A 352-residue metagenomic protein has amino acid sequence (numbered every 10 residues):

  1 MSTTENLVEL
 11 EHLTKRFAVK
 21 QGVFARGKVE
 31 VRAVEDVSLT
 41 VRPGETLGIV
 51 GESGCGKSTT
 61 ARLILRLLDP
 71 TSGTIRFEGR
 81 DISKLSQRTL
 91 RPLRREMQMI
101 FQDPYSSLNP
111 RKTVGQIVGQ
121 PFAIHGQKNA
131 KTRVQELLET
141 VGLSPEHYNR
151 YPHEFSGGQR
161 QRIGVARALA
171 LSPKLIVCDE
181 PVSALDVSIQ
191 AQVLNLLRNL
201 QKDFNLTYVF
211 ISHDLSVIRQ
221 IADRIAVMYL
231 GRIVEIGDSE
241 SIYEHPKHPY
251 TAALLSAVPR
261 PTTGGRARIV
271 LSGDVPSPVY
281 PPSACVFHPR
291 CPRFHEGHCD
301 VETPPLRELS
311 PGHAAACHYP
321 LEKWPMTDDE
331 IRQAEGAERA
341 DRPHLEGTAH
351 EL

Functional and structural regions predicted by a protein language model:
T4-N6, V19-A25, E30, D238-L345 (+1 more regions): Short catalytic/signature loops enriched in Gly
A18-G27, D69, K84-L90, Y105 (+3 more regions): ABC-type ATPase nucleotide-binding domains, specifically the catalytic core motifs of the NBD
G73-D81: Conserved ABC transporter NBD signature motif
D81, N129-E146, L255: Conserved ABC ATPase "signature" region
Y151-F155, Q159: Conserved ABC ATPase signature
A170-K174: A short, proline-enriched helix->beta-strand linker immediately N-terminal to the Walker B motif in ABC-type P-loop
L175-V177, P181, L185, I189-A267: P-loop NTP-binding/switch modules centered on Walker-like glycine-rich loops
